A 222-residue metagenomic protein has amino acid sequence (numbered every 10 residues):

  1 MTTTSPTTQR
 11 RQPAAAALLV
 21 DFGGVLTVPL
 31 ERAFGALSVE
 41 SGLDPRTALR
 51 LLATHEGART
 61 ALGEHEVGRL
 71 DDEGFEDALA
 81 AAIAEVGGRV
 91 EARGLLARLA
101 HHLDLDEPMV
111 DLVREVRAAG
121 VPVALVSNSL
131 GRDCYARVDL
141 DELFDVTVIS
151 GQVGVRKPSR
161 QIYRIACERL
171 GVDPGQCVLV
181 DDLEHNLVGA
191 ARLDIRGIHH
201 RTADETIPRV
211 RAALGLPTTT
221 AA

Functional and structural regions predicted by a protein language model:
T2-V20, R114, L130-A222: Asp-based, Mg2+/Mn2+-dependent phosphohydrolase catalytic module
T3, T8-V110, A118, L130 (+1 more regions): N-terminal helical cap/lid subdomain that shapes the substrate entry/recognition surface in HAD-like hydrolases
R69-L70, V121, Q152, G171: Residue-level recognition of short, well-ordered coil/turn positions that link secondary-structure elements
V113-V116, P122: Conserved, well-ordered alpha-helix/loop/beta-strand core segments that scaffold catalytic motifs
A119-G120, L143: Structured helix-beta-strand junction loops
G120-V121, I195: A generic structural motif
S127: Conserved phosphate-coupling serine/threonine residues in phosphotransfer and NTP-handling enzymes
